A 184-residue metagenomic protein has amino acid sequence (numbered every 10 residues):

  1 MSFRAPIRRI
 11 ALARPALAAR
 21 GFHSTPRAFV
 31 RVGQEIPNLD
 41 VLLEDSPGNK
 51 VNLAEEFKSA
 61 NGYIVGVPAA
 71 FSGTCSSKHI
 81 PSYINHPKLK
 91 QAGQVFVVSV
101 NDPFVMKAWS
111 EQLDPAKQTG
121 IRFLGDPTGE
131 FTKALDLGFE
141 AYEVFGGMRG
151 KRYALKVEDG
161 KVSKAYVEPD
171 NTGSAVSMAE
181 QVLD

Functional and structural regions predicted by a protein language model:
S2-D184: Chalcogenol-based redox active-site neighborhoods
